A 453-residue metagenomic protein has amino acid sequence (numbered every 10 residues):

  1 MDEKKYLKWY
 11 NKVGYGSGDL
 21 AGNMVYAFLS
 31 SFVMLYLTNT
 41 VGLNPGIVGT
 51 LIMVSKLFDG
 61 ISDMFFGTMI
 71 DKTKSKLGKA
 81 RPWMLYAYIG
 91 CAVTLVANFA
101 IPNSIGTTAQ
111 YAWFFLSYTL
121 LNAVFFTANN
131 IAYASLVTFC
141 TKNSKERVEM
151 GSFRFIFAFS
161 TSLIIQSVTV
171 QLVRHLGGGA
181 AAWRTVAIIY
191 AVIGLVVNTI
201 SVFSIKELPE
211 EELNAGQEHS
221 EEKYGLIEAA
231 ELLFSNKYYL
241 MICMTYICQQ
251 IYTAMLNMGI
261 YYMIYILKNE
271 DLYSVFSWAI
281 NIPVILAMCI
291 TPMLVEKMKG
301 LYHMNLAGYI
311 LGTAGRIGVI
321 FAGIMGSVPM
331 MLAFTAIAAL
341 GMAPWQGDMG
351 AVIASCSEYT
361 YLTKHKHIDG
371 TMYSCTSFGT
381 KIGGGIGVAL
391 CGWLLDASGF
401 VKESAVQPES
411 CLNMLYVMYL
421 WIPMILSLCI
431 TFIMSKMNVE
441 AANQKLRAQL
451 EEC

Functional and structural regions predicted by a protein language model:
D2-C453: Membrane-embedded alpha-helical bundles of multi-pass transporters/translocases, especially carrier/permease families
